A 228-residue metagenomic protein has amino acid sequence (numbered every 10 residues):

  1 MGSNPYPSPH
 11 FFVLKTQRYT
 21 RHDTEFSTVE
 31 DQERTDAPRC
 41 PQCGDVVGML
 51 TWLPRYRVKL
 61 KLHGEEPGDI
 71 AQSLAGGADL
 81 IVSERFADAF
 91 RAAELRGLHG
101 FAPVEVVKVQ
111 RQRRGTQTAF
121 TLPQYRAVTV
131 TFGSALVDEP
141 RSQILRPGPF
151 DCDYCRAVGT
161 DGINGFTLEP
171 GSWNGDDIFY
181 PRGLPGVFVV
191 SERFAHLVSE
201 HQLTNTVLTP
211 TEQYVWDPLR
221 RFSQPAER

Functional and structural regions predicted by a protein language model:
G2-T28, R113-P140: Short, charged low-complexity linear segments at domain edges
S27-D36, D138-P149: Short, flexible, mixed-charge glycine/proline-rich loop motifs that serve as phosphate/nucleic-acid-contacting
C40-C43, C152-C155: Short cysteine-rich clusters marking metal-coordination/redox-active sites
V47, V158-G159: Cys/His-rich microdomains that often coordinate metals
L50-E65, E105, G162-W173: Short cysteine/histidine-rich zinc-coordinating motifs and their immediately flanking basic loops
A78-A87, A92, F188-V198: Short coil/turn motifs at helix boundaries and re-entrant loops, enriched in small/polar and proline residues
A93-V106, H201-E212: Short, well-structured beta-strand/strand-turn elements
P185, V189-R228: Long, compositionally biased interface segments
